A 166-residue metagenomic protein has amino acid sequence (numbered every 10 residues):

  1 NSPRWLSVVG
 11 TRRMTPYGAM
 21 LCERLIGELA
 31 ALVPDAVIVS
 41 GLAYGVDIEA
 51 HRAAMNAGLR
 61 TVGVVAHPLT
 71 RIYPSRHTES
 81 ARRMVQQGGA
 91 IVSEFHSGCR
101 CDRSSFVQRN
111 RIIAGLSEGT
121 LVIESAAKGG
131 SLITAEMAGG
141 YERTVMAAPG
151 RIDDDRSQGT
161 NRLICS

Functional and structural regions predicted by a protein language model:
N1-S166: Glycine-biased, small-residue-rich flexible motifs in mid-sequence functional cores and linkers
